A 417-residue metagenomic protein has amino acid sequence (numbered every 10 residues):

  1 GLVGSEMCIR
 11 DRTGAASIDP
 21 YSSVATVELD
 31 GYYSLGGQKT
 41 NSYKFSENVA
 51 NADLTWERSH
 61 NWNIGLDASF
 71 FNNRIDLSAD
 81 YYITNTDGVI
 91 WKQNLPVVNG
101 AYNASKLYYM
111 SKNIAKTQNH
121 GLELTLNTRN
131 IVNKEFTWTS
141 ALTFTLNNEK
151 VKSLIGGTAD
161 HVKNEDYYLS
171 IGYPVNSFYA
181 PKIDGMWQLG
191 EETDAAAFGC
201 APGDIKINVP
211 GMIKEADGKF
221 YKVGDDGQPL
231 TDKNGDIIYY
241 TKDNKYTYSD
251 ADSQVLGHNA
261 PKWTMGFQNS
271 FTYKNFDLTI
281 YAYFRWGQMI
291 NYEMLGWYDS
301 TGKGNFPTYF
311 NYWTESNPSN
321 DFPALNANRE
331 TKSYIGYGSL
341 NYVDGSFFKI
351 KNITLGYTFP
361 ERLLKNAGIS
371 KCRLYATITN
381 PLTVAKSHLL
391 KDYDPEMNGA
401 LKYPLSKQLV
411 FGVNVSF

Functional and structural regions predicted by a protein language model:
S5-E6, R10-A180, Y337, N341-F417: Extracellular/periplasmic, surface-exposed regions of secreted and cell-surface proteins
G14-I18, K112, R129-G257, D299: Conserved small-residue
K44-S46, K245-D250, E330-G338: Short glycine/proline-rich turn/loop motifs
Y82-G88, P96-N99, F284-Q288, L295-T301: Active/binding-pocket-proximal capping segment
A141, A251, P261-N275, K351-G356: Conserved SET/PR-domain catalytic core that frames the SAM/AdoMet-binding pocket
G199-G211, E215-D217, Y221, L256-N291: Glycine-rich, aromatic-lined ligand/substrate-binding cores of catalytic and carbohydrate-binding domains
R285-L374, I378: Extracytoplasmic gating/loop element in the C-terminal half of outer-membrane beta-barrel translocons and assembly
